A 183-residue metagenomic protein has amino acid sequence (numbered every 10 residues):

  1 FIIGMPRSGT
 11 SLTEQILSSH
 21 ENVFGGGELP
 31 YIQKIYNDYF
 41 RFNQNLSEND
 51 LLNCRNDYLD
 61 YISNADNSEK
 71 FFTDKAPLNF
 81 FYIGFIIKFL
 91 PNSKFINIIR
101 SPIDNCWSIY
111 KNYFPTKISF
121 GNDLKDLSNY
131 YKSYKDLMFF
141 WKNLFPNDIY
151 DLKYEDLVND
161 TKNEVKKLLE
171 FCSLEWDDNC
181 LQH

Functional and structural regions predicted by a protein language model:
F1-N56: PAPS-dependent sulfotransferase catalytic core
T13, Y58, E164-L168: Generic structural signal for hydrophobic residues
V23-G26, I32-Q44, S68-H183: PAPS-dependent sulfotransferase catalytic domain
R55-D60, D74: Switch/coupling sub-region of P-loop NTPases
Y61-S68: Conserved motor-coupling elements within RecA-like helicase/translocase cores
